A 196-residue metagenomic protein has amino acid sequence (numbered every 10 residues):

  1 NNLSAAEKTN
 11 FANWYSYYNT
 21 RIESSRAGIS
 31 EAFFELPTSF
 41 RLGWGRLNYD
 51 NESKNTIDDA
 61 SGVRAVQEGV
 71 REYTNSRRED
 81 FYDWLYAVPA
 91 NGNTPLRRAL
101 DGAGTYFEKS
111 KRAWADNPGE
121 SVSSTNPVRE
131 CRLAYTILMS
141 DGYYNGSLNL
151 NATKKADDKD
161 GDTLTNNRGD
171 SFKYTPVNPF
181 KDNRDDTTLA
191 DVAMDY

Functional and structural regions predicted by a protein language model:
N1-Y196: P/S/T/G-enriched low-complexity
